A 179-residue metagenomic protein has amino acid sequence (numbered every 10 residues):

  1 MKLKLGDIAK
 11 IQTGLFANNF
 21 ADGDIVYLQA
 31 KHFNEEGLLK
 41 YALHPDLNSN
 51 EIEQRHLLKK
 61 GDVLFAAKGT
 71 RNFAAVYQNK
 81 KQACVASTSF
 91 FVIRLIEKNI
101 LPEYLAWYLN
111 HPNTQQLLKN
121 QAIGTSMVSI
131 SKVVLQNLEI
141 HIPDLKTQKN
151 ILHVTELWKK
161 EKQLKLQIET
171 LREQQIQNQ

Functional and structural regions predicted by a protein language model:
M1-A17, G23, N137, H141-Q179: Non-catalytic DNA-recognition/assembly elements of restriction-modification systems
K4-A17, K31-K60: Sequence-specific dsDNA recognition surfaces
L5, F91-I142: Basic, amphipathic alpha-helical recognition segments used for DNA target recognition
N19-I25, H56-L58, V76-T88: Short, surface-exposed loop/turn microsegments at beta-strand edges and helix-strand junctions
L28: ATP-grasp fold ATP-binding core
I52-E53, K80, T125: A structural connector/turn signal
A67-Y108: A short beta-sheet element
